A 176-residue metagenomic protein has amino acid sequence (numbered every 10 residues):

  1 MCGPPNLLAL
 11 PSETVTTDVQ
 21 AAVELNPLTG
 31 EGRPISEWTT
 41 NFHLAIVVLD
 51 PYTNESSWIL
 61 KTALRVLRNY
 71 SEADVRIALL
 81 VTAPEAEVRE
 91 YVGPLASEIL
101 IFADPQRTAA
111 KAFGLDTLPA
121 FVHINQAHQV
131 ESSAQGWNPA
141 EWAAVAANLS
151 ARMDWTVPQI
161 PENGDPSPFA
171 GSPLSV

Functional and structural regions predicted by a protein language model:
M1-L44, Y52, W58-K61, R65-S97 (+3 more regions): Non-globular targeting/processing and membrane-anchoring segments
T29, P105-Q106: Short, well-ordered turn and helix-capping elements at secondary-structure junctions
V81, A103-P105: Short loop/edge segments at beta-strand edges and connector loops that shape dinucleotide/nucleotide cofactor-binding
